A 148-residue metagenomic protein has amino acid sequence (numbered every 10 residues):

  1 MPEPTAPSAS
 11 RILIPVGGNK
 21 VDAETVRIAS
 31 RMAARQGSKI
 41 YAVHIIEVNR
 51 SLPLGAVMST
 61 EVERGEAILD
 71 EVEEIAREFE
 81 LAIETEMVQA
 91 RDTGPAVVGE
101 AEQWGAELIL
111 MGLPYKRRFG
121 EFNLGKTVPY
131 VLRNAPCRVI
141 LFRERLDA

Functional and structural regions predicted by a protein language model:
M1-P7, R77-I109, L146-A148: Structural beta-alpha unit
P2-S59, I75-E84, N134: Small/aliphatic-rich secondary-structure junction motif
P15, Q89, G112: Conserved residues at the C-terminal ends of beta-strands
N19, E102, P114-R117: Short glycine-rich anion-binding loops that position phosphate/pyrophosphate groups of nucleotides and phosphorylated
I28, E61-V72, A96: Short, solvent-exposed amphipathic alpha-helices that sit in or adjacent to ligand/effector-binding or catalytic
V57-V62, E102-W104, T127-V128: Short, hinge-like loop/turn segments at secondary-structure boundaries
M111-N134, E144-A148: Glycine-rich, Arg-bearing micro-motifs that act as flexible, cationic patches
